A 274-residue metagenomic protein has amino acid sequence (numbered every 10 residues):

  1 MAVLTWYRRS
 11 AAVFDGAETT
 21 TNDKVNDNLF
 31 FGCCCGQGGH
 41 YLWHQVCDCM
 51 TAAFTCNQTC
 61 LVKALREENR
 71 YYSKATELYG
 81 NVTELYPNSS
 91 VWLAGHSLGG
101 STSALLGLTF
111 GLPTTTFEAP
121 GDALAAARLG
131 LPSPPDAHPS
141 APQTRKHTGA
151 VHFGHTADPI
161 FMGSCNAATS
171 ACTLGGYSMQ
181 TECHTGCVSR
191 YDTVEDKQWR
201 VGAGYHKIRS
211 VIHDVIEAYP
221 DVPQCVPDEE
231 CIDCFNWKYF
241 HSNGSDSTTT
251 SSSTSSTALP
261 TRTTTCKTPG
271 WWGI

Functional and structural regions predicted by a protein language model:
M1-S90: A conserved cap/lid and substrate-binding interface adjacent to the catalytic center of lipid-processing enzymes
S89-V91, T148-G149: Residue-level recognition of the N-termini of beta-strands and the immediately preceding loop/turn
L93-A94, H152: Extended hydrophobic secondary-structure segments that form protein cores and membrane-embedded regions
A94-G99, S103: Gly/Ala-rich beta-loop-alpha elbow adjacent to hydrolase catalytic centers
S103-L105, A141: Beta-strand elements of modular eukaryotic interaction domains
L108-P113: Conserved hydrolase catalytic core segment
A119-I274: Serine hydrolase/lipase
